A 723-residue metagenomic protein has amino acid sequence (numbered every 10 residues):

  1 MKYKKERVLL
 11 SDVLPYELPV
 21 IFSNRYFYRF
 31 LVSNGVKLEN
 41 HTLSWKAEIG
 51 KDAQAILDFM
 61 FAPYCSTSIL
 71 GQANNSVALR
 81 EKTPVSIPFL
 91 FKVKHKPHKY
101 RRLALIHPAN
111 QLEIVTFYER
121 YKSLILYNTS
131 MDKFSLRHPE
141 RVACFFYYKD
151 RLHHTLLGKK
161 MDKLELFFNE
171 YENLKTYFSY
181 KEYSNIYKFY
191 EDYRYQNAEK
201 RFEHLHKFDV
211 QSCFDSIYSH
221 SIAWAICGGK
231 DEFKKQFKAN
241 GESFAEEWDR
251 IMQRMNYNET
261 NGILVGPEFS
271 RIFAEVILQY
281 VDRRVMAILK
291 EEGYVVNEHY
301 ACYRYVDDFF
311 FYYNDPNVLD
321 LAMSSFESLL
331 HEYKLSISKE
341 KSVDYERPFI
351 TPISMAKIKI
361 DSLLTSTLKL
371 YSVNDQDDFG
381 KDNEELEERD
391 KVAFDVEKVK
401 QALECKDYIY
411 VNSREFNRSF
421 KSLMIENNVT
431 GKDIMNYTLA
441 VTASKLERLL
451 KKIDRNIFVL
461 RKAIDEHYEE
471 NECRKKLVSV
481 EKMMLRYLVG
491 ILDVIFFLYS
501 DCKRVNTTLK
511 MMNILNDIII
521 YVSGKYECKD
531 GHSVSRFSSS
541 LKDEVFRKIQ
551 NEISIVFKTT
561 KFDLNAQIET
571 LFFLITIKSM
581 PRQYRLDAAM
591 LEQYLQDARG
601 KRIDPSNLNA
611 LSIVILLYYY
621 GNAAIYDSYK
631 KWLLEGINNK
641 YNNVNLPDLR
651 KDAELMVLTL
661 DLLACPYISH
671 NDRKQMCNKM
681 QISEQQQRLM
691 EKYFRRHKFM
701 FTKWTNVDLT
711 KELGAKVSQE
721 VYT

Functional and structural regions predicted by a protein language model:
M1-V265, F269, E691-K692, K698-A715 (+1 more regions): Conserved two-metal-ion catalytic palm core of "right-hand" nucleic acid polymerases, unifying RNA-dependent RNA
S123, K290-Y294, L335: Short aromatic/hydrophobic-glycine micro-motifs
K188-Y190, L329-Y333, K339, R389 (+1 more regions): Internal, hydrophobic cores of structured domains that mediate oligomerization or house catalytic pockets within large
R194-E199, A301-C302, K334-L335, P352: A general structural signal for short secondary-structure junctions and capping/turn motifs
N197-V306, Y312-D320, D375-E654, L658-T659 (+2 more regions): Conserved polymerase palm-domain catalytic core
S221-A225, F326-S328, S354, D361: Short secondary-structure boundary/capping segments
Y313-I337: Helical (often loop-to-helix) elements that flank the catalytic cores of nucleotide-handling enzymes
H331-T367: Conserved catalytic core of two-metal-ion nucleotidyltransferases
